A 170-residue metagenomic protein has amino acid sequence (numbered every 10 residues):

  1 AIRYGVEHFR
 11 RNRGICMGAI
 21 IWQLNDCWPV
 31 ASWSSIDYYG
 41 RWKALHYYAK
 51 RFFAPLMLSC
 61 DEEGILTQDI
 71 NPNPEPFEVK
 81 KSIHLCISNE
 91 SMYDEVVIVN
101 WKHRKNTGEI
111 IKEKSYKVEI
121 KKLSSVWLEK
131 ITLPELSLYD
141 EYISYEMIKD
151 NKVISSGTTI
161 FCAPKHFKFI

Functional and structural regions predicted by a protein language model:
A1-I170: Carbohydrate-binding surfaces of carbohydrate-active enzymes
